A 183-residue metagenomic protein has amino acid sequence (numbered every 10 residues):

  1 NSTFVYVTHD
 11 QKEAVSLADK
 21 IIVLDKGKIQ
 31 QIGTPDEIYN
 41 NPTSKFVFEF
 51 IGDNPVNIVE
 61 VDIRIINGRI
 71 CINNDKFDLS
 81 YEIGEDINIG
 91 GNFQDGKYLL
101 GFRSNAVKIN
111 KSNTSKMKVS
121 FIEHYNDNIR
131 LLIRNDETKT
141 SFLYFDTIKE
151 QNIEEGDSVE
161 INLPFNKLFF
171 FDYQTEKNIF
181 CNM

Functional and structural regions predicted by a protein language model:
N1-V7: Conserved H-loop
H9-D10, T34, P42-T43: Conserved H-loop
A14-S16: A short, surface-exposed alpha-helical micro-motif characterized by mixed small hydrophobic and charged/polar residues
K20, I32: Short, glycine/charged-rich "phosphate-handling" switch motifs in NTP-dependent and phosphotransfer domains
K26-G27: Conserved ABC ATPase "signature" C-loop
D36-N40, F48: Short acidic-hydrophobic catalytic motif
V56-I58, I66-M183: Non-catalytic connector elements of ABC transporters
